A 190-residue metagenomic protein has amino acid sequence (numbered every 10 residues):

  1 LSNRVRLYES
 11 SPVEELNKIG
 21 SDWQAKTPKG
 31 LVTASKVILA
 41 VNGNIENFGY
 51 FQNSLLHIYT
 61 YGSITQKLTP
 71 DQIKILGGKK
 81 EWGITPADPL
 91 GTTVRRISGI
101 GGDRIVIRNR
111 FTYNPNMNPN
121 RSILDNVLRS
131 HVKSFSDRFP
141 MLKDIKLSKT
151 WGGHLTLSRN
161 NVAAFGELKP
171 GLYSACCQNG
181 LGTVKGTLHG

Functional and structural regions predicted by a protein language model:
L1-S35: Helical element adjacent to the flavin cofactor pocket in flavoenzyme catalytic cores
Y8, I38, Y173-A175: Hydrophobic/aromatic beta-strand patches that form the interior of the parallel beta-sheet core in alpha/beta enzyme
V13-E15, L31-D71, I75-P170: Active-site substrate-recognition segment that forms the wall of the catalytic cavity or substrate channel
N17, L157, G182-G186: Secondary-structure boundary/capping motif
K26, R108, A175-C176: Beta-strand residues in well-ordered beta-sheet regions across diverse protein folds
M117-L124, Y173-H189: A conserved FAD-binding loop/helix module that cradles the flavin
